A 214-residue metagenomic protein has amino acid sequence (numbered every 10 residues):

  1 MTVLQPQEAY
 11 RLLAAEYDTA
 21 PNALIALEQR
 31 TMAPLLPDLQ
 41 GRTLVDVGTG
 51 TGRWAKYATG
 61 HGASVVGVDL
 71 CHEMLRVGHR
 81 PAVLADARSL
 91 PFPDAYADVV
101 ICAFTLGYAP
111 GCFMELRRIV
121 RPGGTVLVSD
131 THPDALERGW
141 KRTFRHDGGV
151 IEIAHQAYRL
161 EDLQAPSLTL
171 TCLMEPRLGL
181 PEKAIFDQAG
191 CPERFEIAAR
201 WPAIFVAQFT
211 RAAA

Functional and structural regions predicted by a protein language model:
M1-L39, R53, Y57, A184-F186: Conserved class I S-adenosyl-L-methionine
V45-S89: Class I SAM-dependent methyltransferase SAM/SAH-binding core
R88-V100: A short acidic, Gly/Pro-enriched loop at the edge of an enzyme's catalytic core that lines a small-molecule cofactor
V99-G111: A short SAM/SAH-binding and catalytic strip from SAM-dependent methyltransferases
G111-T125: A short glycine-rich, Lys/Arg-flanked "PGG" loop and its adjoining helix->strand segment in the class I
T125-A154: Conserved class I S-adenosyl-L-methionine
I153-E175: Short alpha-helix
T171-A214: Conserved Class I S-adenosyl-L-methionine
